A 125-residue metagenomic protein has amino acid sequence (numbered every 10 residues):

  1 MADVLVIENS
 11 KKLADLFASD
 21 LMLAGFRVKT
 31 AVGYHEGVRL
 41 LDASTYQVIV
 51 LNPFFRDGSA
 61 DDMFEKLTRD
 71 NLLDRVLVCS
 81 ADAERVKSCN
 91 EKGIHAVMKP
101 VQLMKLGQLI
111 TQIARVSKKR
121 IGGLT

Functional and structural regions predicted by a protein language model:
K11, V32-E36, M104: Acidic phosphotransfer microenvironment of two-component signaling modules
K11-K29: Two-component/phosphorelay signaling modules centered on CheY-like receiver
T30-V48: Acidic, metal-coordinating helix/loop segments flanking the phosphotransfer/catalytic sites of two-component signaling
V50-R69, L73: Conserved phosphotransfer microenvironments
A60, S88-V97: As written
V78-S80: Hydrophobic/aromatic residues positioned on beta-strands within the core alpha/beta folds
V101-A114, K118, G122: C-terminal output helix
